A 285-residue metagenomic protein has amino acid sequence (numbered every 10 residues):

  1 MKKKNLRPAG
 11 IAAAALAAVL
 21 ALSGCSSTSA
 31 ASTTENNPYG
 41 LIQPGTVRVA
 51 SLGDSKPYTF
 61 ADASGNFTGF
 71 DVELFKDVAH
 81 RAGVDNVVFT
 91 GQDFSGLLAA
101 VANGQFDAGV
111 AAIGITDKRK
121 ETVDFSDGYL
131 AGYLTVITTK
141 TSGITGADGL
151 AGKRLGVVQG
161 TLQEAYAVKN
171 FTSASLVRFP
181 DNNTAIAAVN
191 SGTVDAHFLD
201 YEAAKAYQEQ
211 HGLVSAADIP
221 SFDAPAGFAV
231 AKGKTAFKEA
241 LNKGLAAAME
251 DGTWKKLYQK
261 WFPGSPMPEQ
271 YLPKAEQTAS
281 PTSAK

Functional and structural regions predicted by a protein language model:
V19-G24: C-terminal motif of bacterial Sec signal peptides marking the signal peptidase cleavage site
S26, V72-R81, R154, T161 (+1 more regions): Extended ligand-binding regions for polar small-molecule ligands
S27-S32, A165-F179, A216-P220, A246-K285: Ligand-binding clefts/hinges and TM-proximal coupling segments of bilobed small-molecule sensing domains
S32-A111, D251: Extracytoplasmic small-molecule ligand-binding "clamshell" domains of the periplasmic binding protein/Venus flytrap
T46-L52, T68, A147-G160, S175: Short loop->beta-strand "edge-of-pocket" segments that line small-molecule binding or catalytic clefts across diverse
V87-A99, S142, L162, V177-A187 (+1 more regions): Short helix-initiation/N-cap motifs at beta->coil->alpha
V87-G149: Acidic, polar ligand-binding/catalytic clefts
L130-T138, Y201, K205-K243, G264-K285: Periplasmic-binding protein-like
